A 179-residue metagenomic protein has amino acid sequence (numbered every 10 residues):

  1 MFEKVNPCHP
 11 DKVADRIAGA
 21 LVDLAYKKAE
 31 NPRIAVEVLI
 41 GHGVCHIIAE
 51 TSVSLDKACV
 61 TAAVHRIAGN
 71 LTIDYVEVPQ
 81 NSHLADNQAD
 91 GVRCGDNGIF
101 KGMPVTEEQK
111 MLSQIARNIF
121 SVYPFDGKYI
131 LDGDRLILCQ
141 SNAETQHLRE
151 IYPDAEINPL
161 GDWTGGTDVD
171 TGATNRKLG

Functional and structural regions predicted by a protein language model:
M1-R33: N-terminal, positively charged regions that mediate nucleic acid binding
F2-C8, E37, V44-T51, I137-C139: Short glycine-rich or small-residue beta-strand-to-loop segments that form or flank ligand, phosphate, metal/Fe-S
K4, K12, K27-K28, K57 (+4 more regions): Context-gated lysine
H9, V13-I17, L55-V60, E107-M111 (+2 more regions): Short amphipathic alpha-helical segments
I17-A20, A25, A58-L71, T145-Y152: Short, non-transmembrane amphipathic alpha-helical segments
A29-G43, F125-D132: Short edge beta-strands and adjacent turn/loop segments
E37, G43-G91: Glycine-rich, N-terminal phosphate-binding loop and its surrounding beta-alpha-beta segment
T72-G179: Glycine-rich, mobile lid/loop segments that gate access to catalytic sites or pores
